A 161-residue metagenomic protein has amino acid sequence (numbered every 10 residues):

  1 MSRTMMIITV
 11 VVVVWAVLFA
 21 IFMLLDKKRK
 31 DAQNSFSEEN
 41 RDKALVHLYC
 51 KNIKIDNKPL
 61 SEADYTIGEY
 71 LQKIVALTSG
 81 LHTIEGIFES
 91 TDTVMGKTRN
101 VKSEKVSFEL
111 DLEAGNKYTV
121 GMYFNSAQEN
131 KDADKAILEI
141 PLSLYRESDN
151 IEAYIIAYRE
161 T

Functional and structural regions predicted by a protein language model:
M1-A76, I87-T161: Short loop/turn and low-complexity linker motifs enriched in small/turn-promoting residues
G80-E85: A short tyrosine-centered beta-strand micro-motif
